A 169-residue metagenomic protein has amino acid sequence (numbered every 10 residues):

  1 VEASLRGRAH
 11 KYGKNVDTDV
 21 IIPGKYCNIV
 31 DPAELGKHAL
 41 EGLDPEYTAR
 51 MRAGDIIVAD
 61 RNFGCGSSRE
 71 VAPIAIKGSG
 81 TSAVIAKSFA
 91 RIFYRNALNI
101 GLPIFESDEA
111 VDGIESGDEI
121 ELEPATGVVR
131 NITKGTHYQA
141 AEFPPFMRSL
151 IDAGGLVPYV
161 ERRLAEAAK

Functional and structural regions predicted by a protein language model:
V1-P23, P158-K169: N-terminal, positively charged, Ser/Thr/Ala/Gly-biased leader segments that form transit/presequence-like amphipathic
S4, I56, P144-F146: Short hydrophobic "helix-edge" motifs at membrane interfaces and signal-peptide entry regions
V16, G64-E70, L150-E161: Conserved phosphate/anionic-ligand binding catalytic regions in large, soluble enzymes, centered on
V20-P23, N28-T126, G135: Feature captures the catalytic cores and cofactor-binding loops of soluble hydro-lyases/lyases that act on carboxylate
G117-V160: C-terminal binding/interaction regions
